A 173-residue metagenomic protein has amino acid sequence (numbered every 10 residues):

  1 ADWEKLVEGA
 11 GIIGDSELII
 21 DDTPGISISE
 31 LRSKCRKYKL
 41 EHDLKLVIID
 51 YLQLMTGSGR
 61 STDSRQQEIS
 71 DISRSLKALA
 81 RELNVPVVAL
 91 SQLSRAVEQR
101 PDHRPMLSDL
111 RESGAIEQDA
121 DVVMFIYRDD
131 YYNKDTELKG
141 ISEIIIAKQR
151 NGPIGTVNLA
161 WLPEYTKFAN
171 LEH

Functional and structural regions predicted by a protein language model:
A1, E17-G25, T56-S70, V97-S108: Flexible beta-alpha connector loops of hexameric P-loop NTPases
A1-D43, G57, V157-A160: Cytosolic-facing regulatory segments adjacent to core modules
W3-L6, A10-I13, T62-D63, S91 (+2 more regions): Amphipathic, alpha-helical segments enriched in basic
L52: Conserved Walker B
Q67-H173: Phosphate-binding/switch region of NTP-binding enzymes
